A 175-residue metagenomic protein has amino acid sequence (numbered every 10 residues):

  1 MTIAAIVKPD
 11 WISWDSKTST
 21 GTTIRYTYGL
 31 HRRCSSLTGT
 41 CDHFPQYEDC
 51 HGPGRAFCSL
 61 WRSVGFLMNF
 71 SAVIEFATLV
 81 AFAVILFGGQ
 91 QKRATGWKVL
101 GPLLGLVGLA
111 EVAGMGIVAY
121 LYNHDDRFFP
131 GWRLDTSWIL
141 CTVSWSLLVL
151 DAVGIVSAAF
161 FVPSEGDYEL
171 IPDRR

Functional and structural regions predicted by a protein language model:
M1-W14, L60-Y122, L140-P163: Signature of small four-pass
A5-M68: A surface-exposed beta-alpha-beta supersecondary segment
T22, D125-F128, F160: Generic detector of short alpha-helix boundary/capping microenvironments and adjacent low-complexity segments
T22-H31, L100, P130-S146: Individual transmembrane alpha-helices with interfacial aromatic-anchor signatures
Y26, F160-R175: Intrinsically disordered cytoplasmic terminal tails of membrane proteins
T27, C41, M115, G131 (+1 more regions): Intrinsically disordered, low-complexity regions
R33, T40, D49-G52, A56 (+1 more regions): Interfacial non-cytosolic loop connecting adjacent transmembrane helices
G39, V149-D151, R175: Low-complexity, flexible helical/coil segments
